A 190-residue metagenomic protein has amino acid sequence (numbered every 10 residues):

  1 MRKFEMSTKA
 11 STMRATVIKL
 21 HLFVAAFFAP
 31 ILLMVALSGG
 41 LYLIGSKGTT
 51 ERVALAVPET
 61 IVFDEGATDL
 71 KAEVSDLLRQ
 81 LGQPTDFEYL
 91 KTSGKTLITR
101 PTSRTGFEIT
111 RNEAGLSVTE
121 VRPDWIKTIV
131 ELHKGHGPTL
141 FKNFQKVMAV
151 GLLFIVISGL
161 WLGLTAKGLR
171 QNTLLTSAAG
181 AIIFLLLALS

Functional and structural regions predicted by a protein language model:
R2-T49, L140-S190: Internal alpha-helical transmembrane segments
T12, E73-D76, D124, T128: Exposed alpha-helical structural elements
V17-V24, L77-Q80, N112: A broad, low-specificity signal for short, low-complexity segments enriched in glycine/proline and polar/charged
F27-V35, G82-L90, E113-T119: Short, mixed-charge, low-aromatic patches
V35, G39-K91: Membrane-proximal low-complexity regions enriched in glycine and acidic/polar residues
T85-I109: Exposed beta-strand-loop-beta-strand "reactive/processing" segments of non-cytosolic proteins
T102-A149: Extended, hydrophilic extramembrane loops/domains of integral membrane proteins
